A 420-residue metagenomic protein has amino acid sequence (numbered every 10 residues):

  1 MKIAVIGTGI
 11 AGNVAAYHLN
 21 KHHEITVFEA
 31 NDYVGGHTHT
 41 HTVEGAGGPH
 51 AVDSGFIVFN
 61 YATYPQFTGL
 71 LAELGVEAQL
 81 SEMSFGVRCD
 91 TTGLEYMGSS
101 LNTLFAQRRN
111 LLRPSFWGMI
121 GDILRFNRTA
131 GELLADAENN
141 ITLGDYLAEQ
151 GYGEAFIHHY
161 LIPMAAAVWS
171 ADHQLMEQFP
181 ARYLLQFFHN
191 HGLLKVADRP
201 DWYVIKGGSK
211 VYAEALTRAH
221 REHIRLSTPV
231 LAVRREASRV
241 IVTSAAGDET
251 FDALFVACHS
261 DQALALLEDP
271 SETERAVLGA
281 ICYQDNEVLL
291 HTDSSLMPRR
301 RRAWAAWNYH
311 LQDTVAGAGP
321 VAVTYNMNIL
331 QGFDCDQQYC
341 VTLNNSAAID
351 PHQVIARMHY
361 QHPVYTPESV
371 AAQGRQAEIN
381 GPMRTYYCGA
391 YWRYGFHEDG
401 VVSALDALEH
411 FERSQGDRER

Functional and structural regions predicted by a protein language model:
K2-V27: N-terminal Rossmann-like FAD-binding beta1-loop-alpha1 element of flavoenzymes
A11, Y33, D261: Conserved Rossmann-like nucleotide-cofactor binding loop
N20-E44: Glycine-rich FAD pyrophosphate-binding loop
H41-F67: N-terminal glycine-rich dinucleotide-binding loop that anchors FAD/FMN and/or NAD(P) in oxidoreductases
Y61-A181: Mobile amphipathic helical/loop "lid" adjacent to a hydrophobic cofactor/ligand pocket
S99, A316-R420: Conserved flavin/dinucleotide-binding core of flavoenzymes
L184-S244, E249: Helical element adjacent to the flavin cofactor pocket in flavoenzyme catalytic cores
T228-Q361: Mid-domain catalytic core of redox enzymes that form a hydrophobic substrate pocket/lid adjacent to a catalytic redox
